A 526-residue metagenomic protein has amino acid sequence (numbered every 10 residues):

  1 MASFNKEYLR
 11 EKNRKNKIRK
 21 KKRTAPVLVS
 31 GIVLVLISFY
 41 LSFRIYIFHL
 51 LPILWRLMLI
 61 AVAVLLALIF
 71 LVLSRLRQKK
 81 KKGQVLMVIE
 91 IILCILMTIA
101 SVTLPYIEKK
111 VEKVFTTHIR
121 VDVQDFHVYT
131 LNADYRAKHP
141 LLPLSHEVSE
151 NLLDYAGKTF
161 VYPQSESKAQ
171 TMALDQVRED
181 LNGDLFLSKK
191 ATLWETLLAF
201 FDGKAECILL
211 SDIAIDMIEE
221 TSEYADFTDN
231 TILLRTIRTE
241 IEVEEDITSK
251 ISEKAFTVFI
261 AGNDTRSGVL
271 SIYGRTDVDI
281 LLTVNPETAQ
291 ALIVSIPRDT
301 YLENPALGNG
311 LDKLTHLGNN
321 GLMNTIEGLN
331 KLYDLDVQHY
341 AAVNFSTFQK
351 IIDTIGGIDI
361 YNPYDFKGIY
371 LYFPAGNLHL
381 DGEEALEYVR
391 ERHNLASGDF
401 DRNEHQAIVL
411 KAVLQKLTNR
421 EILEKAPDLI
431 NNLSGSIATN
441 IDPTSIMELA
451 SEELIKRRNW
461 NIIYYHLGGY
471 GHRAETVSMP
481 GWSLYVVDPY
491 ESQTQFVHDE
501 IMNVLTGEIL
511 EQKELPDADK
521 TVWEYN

Functional and structural regions predicted by a protein language model:
M1-S38: Membrane-anchoring/interfacial helices and their immediately flanking loops in integral membrane proteins
I18-V29, I53-L57, K81-V88, L193 (+2 more regions): Structural motif marking the loop-to-transmembrane transition
A25-S74: Membrane-embedded alpha-helical segments of integral membrane proteins
I37-Y40, L68-V72, A100-I107, G468-G469: Residue-level signal for alpha-helical transmembrane segments in multi-pass membrane proteins
V72-G83: Cytoplasmic membrane-interface regions of multi-pass membrane proteins
K82-E108: Internal/C-terminal transmembrane anchor helices
I99-D125, T248: Hydrophobic alpha-helical transmembrane segments in integral membrane proteins
H118-A137, L142-S145, N151-L152, A156-N526: Non-catalytic, solvent-exposed segments at the cell envelope interface
